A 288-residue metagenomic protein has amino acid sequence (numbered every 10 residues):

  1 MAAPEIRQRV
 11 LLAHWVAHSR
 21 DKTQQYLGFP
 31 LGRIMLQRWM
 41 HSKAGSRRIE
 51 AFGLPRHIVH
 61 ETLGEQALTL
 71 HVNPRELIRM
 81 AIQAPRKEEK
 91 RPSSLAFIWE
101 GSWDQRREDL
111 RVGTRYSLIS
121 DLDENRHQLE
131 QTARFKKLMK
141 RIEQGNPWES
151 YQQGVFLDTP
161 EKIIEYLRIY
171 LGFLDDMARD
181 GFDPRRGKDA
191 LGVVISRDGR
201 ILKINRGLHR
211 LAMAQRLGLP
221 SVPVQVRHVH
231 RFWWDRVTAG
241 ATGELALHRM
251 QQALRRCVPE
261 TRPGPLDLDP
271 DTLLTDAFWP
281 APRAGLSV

Functional and structural regions predicted by a protein language model:
M1-T69, H248, Q252: Membrane-proximal basic amphipathic "stem/tether" segments
M35-L36, K137-K203: Short alpha-helix boundary/capping and kink motifs at helix termini
E50, P55-R56, T62-E124: N-terminal leader/capping segments at the start of a protein or of a new domain
L77, H209-R210, V229-R231: Short, solvent-exposed loop/turn segments at secondary-structure junctions
A96-V155, T159: Extended, charge-rich helix/loop segments that form flexible, surface "patches" used to engage negatively charged
I195-L217: A sequence-level detector for short glycine-anchored, His/Arg-bearing signature motifs that mark catalytic or binding
L219-H228: Glycine-rich phosphate/pyrophosphate-binding loops and their adjacent beta-strand/loop elements at enzyme active sites
H230-V288: Amphipathic, charge-rich alpha-helical segments that serve as recognition/docking helices
